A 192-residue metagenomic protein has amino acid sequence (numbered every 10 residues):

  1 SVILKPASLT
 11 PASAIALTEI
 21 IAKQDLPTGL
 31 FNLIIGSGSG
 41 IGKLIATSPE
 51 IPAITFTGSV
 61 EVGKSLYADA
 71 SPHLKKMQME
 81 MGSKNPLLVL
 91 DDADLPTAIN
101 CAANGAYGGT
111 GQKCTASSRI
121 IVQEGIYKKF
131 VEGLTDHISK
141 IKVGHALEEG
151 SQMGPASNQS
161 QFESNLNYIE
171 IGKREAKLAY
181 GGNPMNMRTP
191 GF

Functional and structural regions predicted by a protein language model:
S1-T28, P52, P96: Conserved small-residue-rich beta-alpha loop and adjacent elements that most often cradle the phosphate/pyrophosphate
K5-A7, I35, L90-D91: Short beta->alpha connector loops at strand-helix junctions that form conserved, small/polar/Pro-enriched
L9-T10, L33, L87, V122: Glycine-/small-residue-rich active-site loops that bind phosphorylated ligands and cofactors
A12, G40, K129: Residues that form or flank phosphate/diphosphate-binding pockets in enzymes that use nucleotide phosphates
G29-N32, K177: Conserved beta-strand segments of alpha/beta enzyme cores
L33-P52: A structured beta-alpha segment of the ubiquitous adenosine-cofactor-binding alpha/beta core
G38-L44, G58-S65: Beta-loop-alpha module in the N-terminal Rossmann-like domain of NAD(P)-dependent dehydrogenases, especially those
T47, A53, E61-F192: ALDH superfamily catalytic-core signature
